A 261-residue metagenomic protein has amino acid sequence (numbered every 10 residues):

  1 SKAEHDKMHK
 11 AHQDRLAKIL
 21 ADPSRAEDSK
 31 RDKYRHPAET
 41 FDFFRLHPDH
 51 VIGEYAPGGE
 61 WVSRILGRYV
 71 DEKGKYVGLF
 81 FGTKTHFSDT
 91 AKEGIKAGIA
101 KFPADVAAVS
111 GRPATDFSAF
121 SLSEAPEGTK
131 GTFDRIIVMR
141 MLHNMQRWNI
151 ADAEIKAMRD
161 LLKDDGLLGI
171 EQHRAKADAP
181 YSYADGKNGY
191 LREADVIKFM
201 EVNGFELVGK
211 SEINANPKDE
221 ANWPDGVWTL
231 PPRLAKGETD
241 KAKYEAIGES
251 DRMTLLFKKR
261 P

Functional and structural regions predicted by a protein language model:
A11-P48: Class I SAM-dependent methyltransferase Rossmann-like catalytic core, especially the SAM/SAH-binding loop
H47-G58, Y76-V77: Conserved class I S-adenosyl-L-methionine
D49, E72-K73, L162-L168: Short glycine-dipeptide loop
G67-R68, A151-G166: A short glycine-rich, Lys/Arg-flanked "PGG" loop and its adjoining helix->strand segment in the class I
V77-F80, D165-H173: Conserved beta-strand signature within the Rossmann-like core of class I S-adenosyl-L-methionine
L122, N144-A157: A short, conserved alpha-helix within the catalytic core of class I
A125-I136: A short acidic, Gly/Pro-enriched loop at the edge of an enzyme's catalytic core that lines a small-molecule cofactor
E220-P261: Core SAM-dependent methyltransferase catalytic element
